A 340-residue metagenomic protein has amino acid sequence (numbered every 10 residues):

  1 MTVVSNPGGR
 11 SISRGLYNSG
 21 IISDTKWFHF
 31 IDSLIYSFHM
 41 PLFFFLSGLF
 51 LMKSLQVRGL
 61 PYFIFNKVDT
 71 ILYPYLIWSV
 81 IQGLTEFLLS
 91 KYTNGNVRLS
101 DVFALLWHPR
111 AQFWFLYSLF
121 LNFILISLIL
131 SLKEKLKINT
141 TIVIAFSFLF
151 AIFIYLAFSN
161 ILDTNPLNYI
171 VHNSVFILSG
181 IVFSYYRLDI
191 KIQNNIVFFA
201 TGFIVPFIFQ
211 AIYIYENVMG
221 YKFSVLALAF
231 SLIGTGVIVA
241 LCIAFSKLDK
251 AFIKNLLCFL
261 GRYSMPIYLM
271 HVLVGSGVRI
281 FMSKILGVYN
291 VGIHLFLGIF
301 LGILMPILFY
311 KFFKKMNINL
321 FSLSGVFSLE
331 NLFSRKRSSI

Functional and structural regions predicted by a protein language model:
M1-K53, P74-Y75, S79: Functionally critical transmembrane alpha-helices in membrane proteins and complexes, commonly lining
T2-P7, V80, F146-N160, T201-Y215 (+1 more regions): Aromatic-anchored segments of alpha-helical transmembrane domains
F28-M40, A104-S118, F158-L178, Q210-V237: Interfacial loop-to-helix transition and helix-capping segments at the boundaries of transmembrane helices
S33-L42, S54-E86, G95-F113, S118 (+2 more regions): Transmembrane alpha-helical segments and their boundary/interface "anchor" motifs in multi-pass integral membrane
F123-F150, V182-T201: Solvent-exposed interhelical
T140-L188: Loop-centered beta-sheet repeat module
I190-C258, Y263, L273-S276, F281 (+1 more regions): Alpha-helical transmembrane segments and terminal signal-anchor/GPI-anchor hydrophobic tails, characterized by long
S246-G261, V274-I340: C-terminal "closing" transmembrane helix and its immediate cytosolic amphipathic cap in multi-pass membrane proteins
